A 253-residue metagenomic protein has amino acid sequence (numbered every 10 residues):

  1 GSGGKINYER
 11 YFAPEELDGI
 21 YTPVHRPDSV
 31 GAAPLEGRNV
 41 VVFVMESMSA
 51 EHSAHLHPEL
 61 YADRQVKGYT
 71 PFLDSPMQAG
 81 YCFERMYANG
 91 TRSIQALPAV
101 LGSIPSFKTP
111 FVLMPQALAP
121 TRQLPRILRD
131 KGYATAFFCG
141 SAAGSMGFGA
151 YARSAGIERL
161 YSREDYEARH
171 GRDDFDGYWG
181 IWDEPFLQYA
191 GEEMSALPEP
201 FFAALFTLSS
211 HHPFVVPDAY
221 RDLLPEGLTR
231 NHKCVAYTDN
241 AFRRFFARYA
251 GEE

Functional and structural regions predicted by a protein language model:
G1-E253: Soluble catalytic regions of membrane-associated enzymes that act on cell-envelope and secretory-pathway components
